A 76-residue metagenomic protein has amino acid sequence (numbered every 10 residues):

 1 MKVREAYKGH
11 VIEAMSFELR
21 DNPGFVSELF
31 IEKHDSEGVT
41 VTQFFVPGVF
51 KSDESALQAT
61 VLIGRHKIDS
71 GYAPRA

Functional and structural regions predicted by a protein language model:
M1-E37: N-terminal segment of the canonical double-stranded RNA-binding domain
V41-A76: Acidic, low-complexity intrinsically disordered segments
